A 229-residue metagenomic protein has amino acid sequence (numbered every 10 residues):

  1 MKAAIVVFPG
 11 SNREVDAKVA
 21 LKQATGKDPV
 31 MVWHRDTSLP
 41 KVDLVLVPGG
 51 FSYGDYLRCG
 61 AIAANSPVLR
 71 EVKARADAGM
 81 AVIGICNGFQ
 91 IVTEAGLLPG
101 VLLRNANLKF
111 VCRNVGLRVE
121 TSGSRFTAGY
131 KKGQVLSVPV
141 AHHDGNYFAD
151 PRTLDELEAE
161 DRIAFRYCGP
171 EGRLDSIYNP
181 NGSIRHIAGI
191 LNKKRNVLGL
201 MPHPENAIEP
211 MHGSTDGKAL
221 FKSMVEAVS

Functional and structural regions predicted by a protein language model:
M1-G84, V92-P99, L103-N105, F110-V111 (+3 more regions): N-terminal beta1-alpha1 cap of cysteine-dependent amidohydrolase-like domains
S52-Y53, F89-I91, Y147, E171: Glycine-rich nucleotide phosphate-binding loop and flanking beta-alpha elements of Rossmann-like dinucleotide-binding
K73-D77, L102-S229: Amide-donor transfer/coupling interface in amidating biosynthetic enzymes
G84-I85, M201: Generic enzyme active-site microenvironment
N87-G88, P204: A generic "binding-loop/recognition-motif" signal
G88-F89, G123: Short, flexible active-site-adjacent loop segments at beta-strand->alpha-helix junctions, enriched in small/polar
